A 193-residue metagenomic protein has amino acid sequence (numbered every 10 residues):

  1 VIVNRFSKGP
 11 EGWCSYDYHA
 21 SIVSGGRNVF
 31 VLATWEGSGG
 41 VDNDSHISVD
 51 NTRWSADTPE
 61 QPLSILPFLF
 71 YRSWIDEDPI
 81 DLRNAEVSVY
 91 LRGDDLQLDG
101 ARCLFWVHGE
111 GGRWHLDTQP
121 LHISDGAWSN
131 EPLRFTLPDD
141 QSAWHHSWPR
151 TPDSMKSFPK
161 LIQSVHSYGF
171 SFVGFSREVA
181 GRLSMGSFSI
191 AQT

Functional and structural regions predicted by a protein language model:
V1-G39: Extracellular carbohydrate-recognition regions
V31-F68: Short carbohydrate-recognition loop motifs
D50, V87, S147-S171: Cysteine-clustered segments with highest specificity for TGF-beta superfamily mature ligands
N51-R53, H108-G111, F172-S176: Short, flexible beta-strand-to-coil junctions
Q61-P152, V179-G181: Extracellular ligand-binding interfaces
S88-D95, G169-G174, S189-Q192: Short, flexible loop/turn elements at secondary-structure junctions
F158-Q163, G174-Q192: Extracellular carbohydrate recognition
